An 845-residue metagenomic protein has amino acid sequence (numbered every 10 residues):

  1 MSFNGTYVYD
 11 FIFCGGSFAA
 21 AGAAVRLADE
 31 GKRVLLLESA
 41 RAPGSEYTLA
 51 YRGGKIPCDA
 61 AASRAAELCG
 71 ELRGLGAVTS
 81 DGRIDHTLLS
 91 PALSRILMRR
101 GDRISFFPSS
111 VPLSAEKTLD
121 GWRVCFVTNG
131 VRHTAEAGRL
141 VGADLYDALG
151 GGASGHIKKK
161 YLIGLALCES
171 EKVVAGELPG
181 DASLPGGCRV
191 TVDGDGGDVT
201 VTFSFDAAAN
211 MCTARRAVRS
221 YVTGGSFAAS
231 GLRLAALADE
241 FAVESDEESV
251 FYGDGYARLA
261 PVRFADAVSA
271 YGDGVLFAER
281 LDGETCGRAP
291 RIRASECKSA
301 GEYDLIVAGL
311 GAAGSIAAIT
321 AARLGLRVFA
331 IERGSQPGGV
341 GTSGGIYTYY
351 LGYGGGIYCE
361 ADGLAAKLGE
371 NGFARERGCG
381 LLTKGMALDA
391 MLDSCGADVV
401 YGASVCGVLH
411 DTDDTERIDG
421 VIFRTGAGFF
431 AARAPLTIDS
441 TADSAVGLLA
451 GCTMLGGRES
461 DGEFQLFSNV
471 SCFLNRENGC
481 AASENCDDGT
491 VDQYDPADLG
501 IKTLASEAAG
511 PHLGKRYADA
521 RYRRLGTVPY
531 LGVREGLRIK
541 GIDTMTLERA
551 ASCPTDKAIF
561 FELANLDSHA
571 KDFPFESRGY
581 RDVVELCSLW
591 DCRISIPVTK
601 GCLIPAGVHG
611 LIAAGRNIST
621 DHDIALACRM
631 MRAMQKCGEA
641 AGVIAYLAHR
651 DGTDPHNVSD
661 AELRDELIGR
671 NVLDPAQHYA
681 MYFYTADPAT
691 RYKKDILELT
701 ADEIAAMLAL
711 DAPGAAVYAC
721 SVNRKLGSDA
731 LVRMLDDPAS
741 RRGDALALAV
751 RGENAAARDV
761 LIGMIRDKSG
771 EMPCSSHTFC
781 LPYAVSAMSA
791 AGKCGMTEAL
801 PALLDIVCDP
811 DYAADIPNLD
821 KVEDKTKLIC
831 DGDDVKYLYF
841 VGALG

Functional and structural regions predicted by a protein language model:
F3, R26, K32-R33, E38-S114 (+11 more regions): Conserved N-terminal/central alpha/beta ligand/cofactor-binding core
F3-S17, K298-G311: Beta1/beta-strand and adjacent pyrophosphate-binding region of the FAD-binding site in flavoprotein oxidoreductases
A20, G314: N-terminal Rossmann-fold NAD(P) dinucleotide-binding loop
E46, V131-R139, D144-S299, V340 (+5 more regions): Flavin (FAD/FMN)-binding glycine-rich loop and adjacent Rossmann-like elements that form
I96, Y718-V722, A747-V750, A790-K793 (+2 more regions): Core register positions within helices of long alpha-helical scaffolds
S114-T134, L409-A431: Conserved beta-strand-loop-beta-strand element in the redox core of flavoprotein oxidoreductases
D695-M707, V722-D736, E753-C774, M796-K825 (+1 more regions): Amphipathic alpha-helical scaffolding segments comprising HEAT/armadillo-like alpha-solenoid repeats
G714-C720, D744-A747, A784-A787, Y837-L844: Conserved hydrophobic register position within alpha-solenoid helical repeats
